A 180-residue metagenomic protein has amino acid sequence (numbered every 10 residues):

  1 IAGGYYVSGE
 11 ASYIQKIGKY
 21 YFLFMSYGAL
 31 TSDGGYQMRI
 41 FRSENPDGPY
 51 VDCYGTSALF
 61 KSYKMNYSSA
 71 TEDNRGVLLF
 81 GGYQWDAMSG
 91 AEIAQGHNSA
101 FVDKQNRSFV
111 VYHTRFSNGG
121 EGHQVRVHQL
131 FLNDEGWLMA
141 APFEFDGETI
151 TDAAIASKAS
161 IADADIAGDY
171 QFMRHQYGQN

Functional and structural regions predicted by a protein language model:
I1-N180: Carbohydrate-active catalytic/glycan-binding domains of CAZyme proteins, especially the secreted or lumenal ectodomains
